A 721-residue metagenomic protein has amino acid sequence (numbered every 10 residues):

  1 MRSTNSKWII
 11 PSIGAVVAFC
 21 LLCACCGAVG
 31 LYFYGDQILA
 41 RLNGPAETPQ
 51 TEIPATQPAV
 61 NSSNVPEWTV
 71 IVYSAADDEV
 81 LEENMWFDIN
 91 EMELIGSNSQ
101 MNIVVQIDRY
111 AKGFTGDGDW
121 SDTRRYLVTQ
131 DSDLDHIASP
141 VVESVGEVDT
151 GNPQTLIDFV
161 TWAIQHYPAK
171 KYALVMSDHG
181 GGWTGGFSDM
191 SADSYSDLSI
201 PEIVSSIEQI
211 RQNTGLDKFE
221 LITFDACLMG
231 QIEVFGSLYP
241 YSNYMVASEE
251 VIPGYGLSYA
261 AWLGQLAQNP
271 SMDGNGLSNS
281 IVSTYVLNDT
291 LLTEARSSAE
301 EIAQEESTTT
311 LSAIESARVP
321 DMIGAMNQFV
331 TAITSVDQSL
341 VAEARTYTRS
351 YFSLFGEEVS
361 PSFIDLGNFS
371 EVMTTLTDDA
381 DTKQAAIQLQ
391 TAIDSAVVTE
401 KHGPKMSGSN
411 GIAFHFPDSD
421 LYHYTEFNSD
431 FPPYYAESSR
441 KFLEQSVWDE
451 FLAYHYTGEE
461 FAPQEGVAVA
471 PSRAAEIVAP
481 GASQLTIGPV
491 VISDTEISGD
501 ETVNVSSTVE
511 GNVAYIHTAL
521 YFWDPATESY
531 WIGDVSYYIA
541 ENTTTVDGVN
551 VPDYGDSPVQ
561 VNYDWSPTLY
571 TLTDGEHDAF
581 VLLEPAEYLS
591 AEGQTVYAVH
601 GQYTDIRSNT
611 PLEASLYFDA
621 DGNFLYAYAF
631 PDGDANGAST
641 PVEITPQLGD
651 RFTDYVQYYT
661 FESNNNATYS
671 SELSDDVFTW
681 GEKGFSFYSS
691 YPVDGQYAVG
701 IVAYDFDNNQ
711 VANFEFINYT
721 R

Functional and structural regions predicted by a protein language model:
S6-D36: Membrane-embedded alpha-helical segments of small multi-pass membrane proteins
L21-C25, I38-N61: Ser/Thr-rich, Proline-interspersed low-complexity disordered segments
I53-P168: N-terminal extension/subdomain marker
Q57-S63, S188-F224, M229-R721: Terminal, contiguous helix-loop blocks that mediate binding/assembly
T69-Y73, N102-I107, Y172-M176, E220-F224 (+2 more regions): Structural recognition of the beta-strand scaffold that forms the well-ordered cores of secreted hydrolase catalytic
Y73-E82, V141-T150, T161, F187-S196 (+3 more regions): Second-shell loop/turn segments in exported
E83-M85, T115-G118, T184-D189, V234-F235 (+1 more regions): Short, solvent-exposed loop/turn and secondary-structure capping segments
G146-L216: Extracytoplasmic mature domains of secreted/periplasmic and thylakoid-lumen proteins
